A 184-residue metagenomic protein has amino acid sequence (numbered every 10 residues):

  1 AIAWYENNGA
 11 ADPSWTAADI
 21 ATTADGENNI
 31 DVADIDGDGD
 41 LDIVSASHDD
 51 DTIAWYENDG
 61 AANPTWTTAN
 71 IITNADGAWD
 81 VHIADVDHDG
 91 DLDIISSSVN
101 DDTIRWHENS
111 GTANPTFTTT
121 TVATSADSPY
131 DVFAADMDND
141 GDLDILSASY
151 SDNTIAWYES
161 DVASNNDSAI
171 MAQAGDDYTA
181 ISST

Functional and structural regions predicted by a protein language model:
A1-Y5, T52-Y56, T103-H107, T154-E159: A short loop-to-beta-strand structural motif that recurs across blades of beta-propeller domains
Y5-D25, E57-D76, E108-D127, E159-Q173 (+1 more regions): Blade-edge motifs of beta-propeller repeat domains
G9, G39-D42, G60, G90-D93 (+3 more regions): Periodic glycine anchor positions in long extracellular repeat architectures
E27, D50, A78, D101 (+4 more regions): Short coil/loop residues immediately preceding or within conserved phosphate-binding loops of NTP-utilizing enzyme
N28-I35, W79-H88, Y130-N139: Beta-propeller blade termini
L41-S47, I94-S98, I145-A148: Hydrophobic beta-strand segments that make up the repeating blades of beta-propeller and related beta-repeat
Y130-M137, L143-S164: Blade-level signature of beta-propeller repeat domains, shared across WD40, Kelch, NHL, RCC1 and BNR/Asp-box propellers
Y178-T184: Short, solvent-exposed loop/linker segments at the N-terminal edge of repeated beta-sheet extracellular domains
